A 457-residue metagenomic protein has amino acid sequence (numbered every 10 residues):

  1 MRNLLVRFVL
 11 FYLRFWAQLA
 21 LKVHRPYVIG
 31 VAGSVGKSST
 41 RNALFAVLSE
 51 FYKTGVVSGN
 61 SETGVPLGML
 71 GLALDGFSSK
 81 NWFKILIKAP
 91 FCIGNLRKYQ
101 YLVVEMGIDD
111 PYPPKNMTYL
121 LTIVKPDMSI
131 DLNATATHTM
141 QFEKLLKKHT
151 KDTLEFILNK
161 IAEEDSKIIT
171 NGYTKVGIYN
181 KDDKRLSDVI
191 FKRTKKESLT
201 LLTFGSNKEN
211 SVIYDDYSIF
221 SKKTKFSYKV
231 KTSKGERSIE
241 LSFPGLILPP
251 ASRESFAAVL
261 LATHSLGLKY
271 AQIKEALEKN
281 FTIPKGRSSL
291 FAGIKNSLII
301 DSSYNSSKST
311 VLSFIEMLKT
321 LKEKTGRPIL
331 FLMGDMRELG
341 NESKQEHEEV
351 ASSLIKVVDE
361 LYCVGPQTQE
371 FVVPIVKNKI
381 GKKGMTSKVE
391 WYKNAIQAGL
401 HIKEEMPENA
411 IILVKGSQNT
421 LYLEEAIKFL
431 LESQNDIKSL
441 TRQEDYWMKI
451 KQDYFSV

Functional and structural regions predicted by a protein language model:
M1-L13, H24, E50, T200 (+2 more regions): ATP-dependent carboxylate-amine ligase
Q18-V23, S49-D165, P249-R253, Q272: ATP-dependent carboxylate-amine ligase catalytic core
P26, Y99, L121-L298, G326-R327 (+2 more regions): Acidic, Mg2+-coordinating active-site environments of NTP-dependent enzymes
V31, S39-V57: A conserved segment at the C-terminal end of the G1
V31-G33, G416: The Walker A (P-loop) glycine that initiates the GxxxxGKT/S ATP-binding motif of P-loop NTPases
K37-A43, E62-P66, P111-N116, F256 (+2 more regions): Short glycine/serine/threonine-rich phosphate/pyrophosphate-binding segments that cradle anionic phosphate groups
T40-R41, P113-K115, M140-F142, S187-I190 (+5 more regions): Short glycine-/acidic-enriched loop or helix-start segments at secondary-structure transitions that form or flank
V104, L132, Y179, I300-D301 (+1 more regions): Active-site flanking residues adjacent to catalytic metal/cofactor-binding acidic residues
